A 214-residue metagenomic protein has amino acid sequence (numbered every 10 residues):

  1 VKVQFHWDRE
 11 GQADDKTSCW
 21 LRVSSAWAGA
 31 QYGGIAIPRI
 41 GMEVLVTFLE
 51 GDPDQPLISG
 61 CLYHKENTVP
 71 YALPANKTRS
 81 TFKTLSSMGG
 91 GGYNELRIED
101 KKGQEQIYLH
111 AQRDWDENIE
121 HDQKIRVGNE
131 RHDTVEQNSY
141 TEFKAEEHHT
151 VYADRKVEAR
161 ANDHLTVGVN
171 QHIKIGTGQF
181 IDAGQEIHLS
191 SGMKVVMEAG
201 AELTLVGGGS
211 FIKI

Functional and structural regions predicted by a protein language model:
V1-I214: Structural signature for extended repeat/solenoid scaffolds and their inter-repeat hinge/linker regions, spanning
